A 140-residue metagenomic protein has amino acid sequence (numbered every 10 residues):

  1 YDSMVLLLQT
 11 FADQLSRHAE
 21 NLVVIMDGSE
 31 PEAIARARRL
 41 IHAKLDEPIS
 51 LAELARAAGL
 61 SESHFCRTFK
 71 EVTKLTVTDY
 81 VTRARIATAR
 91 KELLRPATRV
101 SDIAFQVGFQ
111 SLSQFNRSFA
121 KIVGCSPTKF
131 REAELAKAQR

Functional and structural regions predicted by a protein language model:
Y1-D27: Juxtadomain coupling helices with adjacent low-complexity linkers
V23-A33, L75-A84: Short, Lys/Arg-enriched anionic-surface-contact patches
R39, A43, P48-A52, E71-L112 (+1 more regions): Terminal helix-turn-helix DNA-binding modules in bacterial transcription factors
A55-E62: Helix-turn-helix
A57, Q106-V107, I122: Residues within the alpha-helical elements of helix-turn-helix
S63, L112-S113, T128: Key DNA-contact positions within bacterial/archaeal DNA-binding proteins
F65, F69, Q114-F115, F119: Short hydrophobic/aromatic patch on the recognition helix
R117-R140: …primarily DNA-binding HTH/wHTH and HhH modules…
